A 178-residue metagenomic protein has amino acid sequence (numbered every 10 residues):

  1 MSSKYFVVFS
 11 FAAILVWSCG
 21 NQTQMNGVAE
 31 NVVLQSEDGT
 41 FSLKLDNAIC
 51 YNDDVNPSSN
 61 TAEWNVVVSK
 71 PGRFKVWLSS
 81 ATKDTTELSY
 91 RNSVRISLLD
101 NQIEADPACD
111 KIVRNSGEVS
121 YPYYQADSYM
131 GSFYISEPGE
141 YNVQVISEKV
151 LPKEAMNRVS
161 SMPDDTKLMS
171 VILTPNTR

Functional and structural regions predicted by a protein language model:
M1-V7: Bacterial N-terminal signal peptides that target proteins for export
V8-V16: Bacterial N-terminal signal peptides
C19-R178: Extracytoplasmic
